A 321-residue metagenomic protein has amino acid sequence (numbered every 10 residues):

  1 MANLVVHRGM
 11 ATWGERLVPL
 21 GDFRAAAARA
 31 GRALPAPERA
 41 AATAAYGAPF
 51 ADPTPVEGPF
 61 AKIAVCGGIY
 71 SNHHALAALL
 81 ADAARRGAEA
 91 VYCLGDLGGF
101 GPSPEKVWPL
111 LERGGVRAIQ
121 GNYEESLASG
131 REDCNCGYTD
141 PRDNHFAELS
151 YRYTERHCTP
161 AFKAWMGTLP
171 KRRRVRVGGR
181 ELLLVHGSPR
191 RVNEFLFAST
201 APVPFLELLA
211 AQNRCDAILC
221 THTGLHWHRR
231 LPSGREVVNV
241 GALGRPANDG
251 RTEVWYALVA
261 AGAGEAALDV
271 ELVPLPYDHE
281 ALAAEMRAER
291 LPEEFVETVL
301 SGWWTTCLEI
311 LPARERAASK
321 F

Functional and structural regions predicted by a protein language model:
H7-L110, G114: N-terminal active-site segment of His-dependent metallophosphoesterases
G9, W13, P19-A27, R32-G47 (+3 more regions): Acidic, His/Gly-rich catalytic cores of divalent-metal-dependent hydrolytic chemistry
G58, A83-G87, V177, A211-R214 (+1 more regions): Glycine-rich phosphate-binding loop signature in dinucleotide/nucleotide-binding domains
C66-G67, V91-D96, F100, R117-N122 (+3 more regions): Active-site neighborhood of phospho(di)ester-bond hydrolases with catalytic His/Asp-centered motifs
Y70-A77, G99-P102, Y123-S129, R190 (+2 more regions): Active-site environment of divalent metal-dependent phosphoester hydrolases
A75, L97-G114, L127-T139, F195 (+1 more regions): Metal-dependent catalytic neighborhoods of phosphoester/phosphodiester hydrolases
R113-R174, L196, T200-A217: Active-site neighborhood of divalent metal-dependent phosphoester bond hydrolases
V203-L231, R235-L243: Anionic-ligand binding region
